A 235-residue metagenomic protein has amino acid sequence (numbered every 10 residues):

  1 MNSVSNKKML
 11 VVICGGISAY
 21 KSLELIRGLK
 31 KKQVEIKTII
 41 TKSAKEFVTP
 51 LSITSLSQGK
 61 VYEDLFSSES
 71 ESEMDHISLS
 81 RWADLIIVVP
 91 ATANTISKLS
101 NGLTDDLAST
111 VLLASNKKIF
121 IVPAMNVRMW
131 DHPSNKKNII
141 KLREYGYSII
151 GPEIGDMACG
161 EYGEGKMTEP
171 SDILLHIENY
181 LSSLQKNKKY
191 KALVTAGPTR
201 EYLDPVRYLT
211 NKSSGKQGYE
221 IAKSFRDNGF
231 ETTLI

Functional and structural regions predicted by a protein language model:
M1-F120, N126-G215, Y219-I235: A cross-family phosphate/adenosyl-ligand binding-site feature
